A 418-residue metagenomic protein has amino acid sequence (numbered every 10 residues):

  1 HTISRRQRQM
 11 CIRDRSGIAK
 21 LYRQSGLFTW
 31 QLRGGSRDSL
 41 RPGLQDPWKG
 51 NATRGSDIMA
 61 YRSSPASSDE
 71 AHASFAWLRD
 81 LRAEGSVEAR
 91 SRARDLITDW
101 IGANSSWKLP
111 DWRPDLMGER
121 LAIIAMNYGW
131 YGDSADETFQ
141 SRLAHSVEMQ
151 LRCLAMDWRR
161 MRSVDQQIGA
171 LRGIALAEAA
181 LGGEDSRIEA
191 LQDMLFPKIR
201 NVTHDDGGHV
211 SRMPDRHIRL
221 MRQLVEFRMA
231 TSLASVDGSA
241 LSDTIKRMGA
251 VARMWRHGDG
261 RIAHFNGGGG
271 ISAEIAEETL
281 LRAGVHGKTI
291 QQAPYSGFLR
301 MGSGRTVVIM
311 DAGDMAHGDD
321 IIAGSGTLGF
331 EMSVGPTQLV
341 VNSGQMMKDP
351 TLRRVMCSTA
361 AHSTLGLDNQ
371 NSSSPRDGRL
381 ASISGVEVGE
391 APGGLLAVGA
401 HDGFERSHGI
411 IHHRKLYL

Functional and structural regions predicted by a protein language model:
H1, L109, V210-M213, I321 (+1 more regions): Alpha-helix N-cap/helix-initiation motif
H1-R8, I12: Single conserved hydrophobic/aromatic residue that forms the stacking wall/gate of nucleotide- or nucleobase-binding
R13-H72, P110: Extended, charge-enriched "interface" segments that sit outside catalytic cores
G55, M59-Y61, W77, W100 (+5 more regions): Tryptophan-centered motif/residue detector
P65-I245: Aromatic-lined, polymer-binding surfaces characteristic of secreted/periplasmic polysaccharide-degrading enzymes
H204-Q345: Carbohydrate-active enzyme catalytic cores, enriched for enzymes that act on polyanionic acidic polysaccharides
K288-L418: Non-catalytic C-terminal accessory modules of carbohydrate-active enzymes
